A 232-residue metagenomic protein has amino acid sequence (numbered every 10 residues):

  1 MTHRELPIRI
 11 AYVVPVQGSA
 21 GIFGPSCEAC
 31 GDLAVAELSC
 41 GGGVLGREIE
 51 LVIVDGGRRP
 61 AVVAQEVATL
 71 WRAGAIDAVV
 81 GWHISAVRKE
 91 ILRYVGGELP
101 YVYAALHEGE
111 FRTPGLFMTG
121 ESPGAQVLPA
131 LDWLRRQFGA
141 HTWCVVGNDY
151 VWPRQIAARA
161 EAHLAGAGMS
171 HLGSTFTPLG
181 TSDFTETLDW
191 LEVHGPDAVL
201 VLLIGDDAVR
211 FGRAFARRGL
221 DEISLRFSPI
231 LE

Functional and structural regions predicted by a protein language model:
H3-P7, A11-C30, P60: Extracytoplasmic "Venus flytrap"
G24-V44: Short, polar/charged alpha-helical segment
C27, V44-G109: Beta-alpha junction/loop-to-helix N-cap segments that form part of ligand/metal-binding clefts
G41-G57, T113-G115, L164-F184: Short beta-strand elements in bilobed, periplasmic/extracellular small-molecule ligand-binding domains
V87-K89, V127, P153, F184 (+1 more regions): Short, well-ordered alpha-helical microsegments
L99-A130: Extracellular glycoside hydrolase catalytic/binding regions
G120-F176: An alpha-beta-alpha
E161-H163, A167-E232: Extracellular/periplasmic bilobed ligand-binding domains
